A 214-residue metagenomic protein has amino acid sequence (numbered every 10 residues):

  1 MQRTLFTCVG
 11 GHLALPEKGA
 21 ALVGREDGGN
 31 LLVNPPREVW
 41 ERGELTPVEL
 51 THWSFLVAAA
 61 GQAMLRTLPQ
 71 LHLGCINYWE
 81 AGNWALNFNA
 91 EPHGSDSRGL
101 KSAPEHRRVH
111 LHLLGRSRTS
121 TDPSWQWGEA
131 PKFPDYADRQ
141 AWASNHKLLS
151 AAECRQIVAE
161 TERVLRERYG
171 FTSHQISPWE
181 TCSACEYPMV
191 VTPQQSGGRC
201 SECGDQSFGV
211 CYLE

Functional and structural regions predicted by a protein language model:
M1-S177, E214: HIT superfamily nucleotide-processing domains
W179, G197: Residues immediately within or flanking Cys/His clusters that coordinate Zn2+ in small zinc-binding modules
S183, S201: Cys/His/Pro-rich metal-binding microdomains
E186, G204: Cys/His-coordinated zinc-binding microdomains
V190, F208: Short functional micro-motifs and their immediate structural scaffolds
V210-Y212: Residues within mature, well-folded domains
